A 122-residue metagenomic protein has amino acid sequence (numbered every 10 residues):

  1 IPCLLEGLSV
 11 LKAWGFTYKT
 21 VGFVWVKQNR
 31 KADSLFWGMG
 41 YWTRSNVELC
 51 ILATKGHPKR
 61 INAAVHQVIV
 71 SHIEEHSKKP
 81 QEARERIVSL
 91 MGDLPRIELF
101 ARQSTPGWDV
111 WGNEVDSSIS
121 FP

Functional and structural regions predicted by a protein language model:
I1-K31: Conserved Class I SAM-dependent methyltransferase catalytic core
G15-V26, I69-H76, P122: A signal for specific C-terminal beta-sheet/loop modules enriched in small/flexible residues with GP/PG/PP motifs
F16, K27, M39, R44 (+1 more regions): Intrinsic disorder/low-complexity segments enriched in polar/charged and small flexible residues
Y18, L35, A101-S104: Intrinsically disordered, low-complexity regions enriched in Ser/Pro/Gly/Gln/His and often acidic
F23, L35, G40, P106-D109: Short, low-complexity intrinsically disordered segments
K27-A32, H76-K78, S104-G107: A short acidic, often aromatic-flanked loop/helix-cap motif at beta-alpha or helix-coil junctions that lines enzyme
L35-E98: Flexible, glycine-/basic-rich loop-and-beta segments that form/coincide with the SAM-dependent methyltransferase
S89-P122: Charged phosphate-binding loop/patch that engages nucleotide di/tri-phosphates or the phosphate backbone of nucleic
